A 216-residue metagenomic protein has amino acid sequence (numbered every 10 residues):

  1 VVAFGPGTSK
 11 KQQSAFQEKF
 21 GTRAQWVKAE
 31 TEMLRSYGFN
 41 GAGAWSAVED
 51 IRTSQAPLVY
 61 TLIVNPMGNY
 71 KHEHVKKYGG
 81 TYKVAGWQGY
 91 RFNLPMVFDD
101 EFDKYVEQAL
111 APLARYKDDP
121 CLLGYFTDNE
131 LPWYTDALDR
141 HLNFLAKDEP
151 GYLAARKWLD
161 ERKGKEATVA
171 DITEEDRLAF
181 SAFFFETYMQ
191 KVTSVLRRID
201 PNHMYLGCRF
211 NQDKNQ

Functional and structural regions predicted by a protein language model:
V1-A56, N69-L123, A170-D171, L178-F183: Active-site-adjacent substrate/metal-binding segments within catalytic domains of carbohydrate-active enzymes
A3, A42-A44, Y60-V64, L123-T127 (+1 more regions): Hydrophobic faces of well-ordered beta-strands that scaffold small-molecule active sites in alpha/beta enzyme cores
G43-R52, W133, N211-Q216: Acidic-and-aromatic substrate-binding clefts and catalytic sites of carbohydrate-active enzymes
L58-G80, K147-A155: Acidic, His- and aromatic-enriched active-site or binding-groove loops in soluble protein domains that engage sugars
Q88-D100, K104, Q108, D118-N215: Polysaccharide-binding and catalytic clefts of secreted carbohydrate-active enzymes
